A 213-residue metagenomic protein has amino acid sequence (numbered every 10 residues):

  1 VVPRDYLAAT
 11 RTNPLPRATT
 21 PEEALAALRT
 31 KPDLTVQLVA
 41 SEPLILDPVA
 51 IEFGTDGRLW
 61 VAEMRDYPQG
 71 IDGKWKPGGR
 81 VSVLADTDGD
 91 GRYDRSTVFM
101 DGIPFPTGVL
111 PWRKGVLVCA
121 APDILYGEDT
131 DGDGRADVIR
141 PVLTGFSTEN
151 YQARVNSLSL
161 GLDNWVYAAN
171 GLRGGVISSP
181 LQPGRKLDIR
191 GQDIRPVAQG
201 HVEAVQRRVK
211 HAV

Functional and structural regions predicted by a protein language model:
V1-V213: Beta-propeller domains with acidic blade repeats across secreted/periplasmic ectodomains and cytosolic WD/CNH propellers
